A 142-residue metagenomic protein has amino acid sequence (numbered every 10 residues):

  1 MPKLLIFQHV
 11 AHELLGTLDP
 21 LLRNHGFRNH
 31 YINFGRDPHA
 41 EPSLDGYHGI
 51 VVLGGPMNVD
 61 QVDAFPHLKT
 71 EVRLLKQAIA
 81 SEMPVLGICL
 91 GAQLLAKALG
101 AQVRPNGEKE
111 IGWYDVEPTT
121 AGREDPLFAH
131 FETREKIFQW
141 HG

Functional and structural regions predicted by a protein language model:
M1-S81: N-terminal beta1-alpha1 cap of cysteine-dependent amidohydrolase-like domains
R28-H30, Q102, K136: Conserved beta-strand segments of alpha/beta enzyme cores
I32-F34, N106, W140: Conserved beta-strand termini and adjacent loop/short-helix elements that scaffold enzyme active sites in alpha/beta
D37-P42, N106, D125-F128: Short, flexible, glycine/charge-rich loop motifs used to bind or transfer phosphoryl groups or to couple energy/partner
V52-G122: Cysteine-nucleophile active-site neighborhood
K109-G142: An acidic, glycine-rich "communication" segment
